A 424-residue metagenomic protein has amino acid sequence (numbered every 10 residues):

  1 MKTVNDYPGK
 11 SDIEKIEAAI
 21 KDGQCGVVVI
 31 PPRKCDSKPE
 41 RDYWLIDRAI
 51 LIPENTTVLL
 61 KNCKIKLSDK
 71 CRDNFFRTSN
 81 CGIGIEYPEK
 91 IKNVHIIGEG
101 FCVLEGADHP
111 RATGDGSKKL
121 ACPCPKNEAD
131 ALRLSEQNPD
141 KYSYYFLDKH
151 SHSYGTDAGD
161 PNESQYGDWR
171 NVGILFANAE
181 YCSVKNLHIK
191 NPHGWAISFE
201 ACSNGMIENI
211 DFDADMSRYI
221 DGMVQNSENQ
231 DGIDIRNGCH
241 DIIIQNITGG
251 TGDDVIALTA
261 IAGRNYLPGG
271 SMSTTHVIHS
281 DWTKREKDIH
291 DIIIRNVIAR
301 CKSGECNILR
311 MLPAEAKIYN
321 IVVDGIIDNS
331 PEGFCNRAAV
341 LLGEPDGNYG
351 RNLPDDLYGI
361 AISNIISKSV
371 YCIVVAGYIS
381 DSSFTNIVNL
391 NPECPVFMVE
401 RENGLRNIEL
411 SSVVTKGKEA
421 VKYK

Functional and structural regions predicted by a protein language model:
M1-K424: Extracellular/periplasmic carbohydrate-active domains that bind, remodel, or depolymerize complex polysaccharides
